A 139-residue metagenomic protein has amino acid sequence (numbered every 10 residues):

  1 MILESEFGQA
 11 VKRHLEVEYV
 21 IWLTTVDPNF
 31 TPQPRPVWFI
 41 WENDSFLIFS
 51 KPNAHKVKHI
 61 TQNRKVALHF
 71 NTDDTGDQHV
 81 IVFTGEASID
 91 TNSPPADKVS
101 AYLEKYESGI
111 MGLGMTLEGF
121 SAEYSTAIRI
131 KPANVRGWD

Functional and structural regions predicted by a protein language model:
M1-L3, H79-D139: Charged, gly/pro-rich active-site loop segments
M1-V17: Extreme N-terminal tail/first-helix region
E18-P52, L68-F70, V80-V82: Short beta-strand segments
Y19-V20, K65, M111, V135: Generic structural signal for secondary-structure transition and capping sites
